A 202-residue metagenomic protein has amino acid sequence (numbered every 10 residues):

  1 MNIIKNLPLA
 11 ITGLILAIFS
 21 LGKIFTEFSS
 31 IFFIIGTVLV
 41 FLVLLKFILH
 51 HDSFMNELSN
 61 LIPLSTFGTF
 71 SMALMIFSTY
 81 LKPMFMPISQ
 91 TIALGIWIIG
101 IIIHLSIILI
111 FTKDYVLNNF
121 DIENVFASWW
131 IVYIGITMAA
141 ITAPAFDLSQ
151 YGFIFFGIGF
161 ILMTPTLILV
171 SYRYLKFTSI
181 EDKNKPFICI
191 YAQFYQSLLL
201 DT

Functional and structural regions predicted by a protein language model:
M1-L49: N-terminal signal-anchor module of multipass membrane proteins
M1-S20, D52-T79, W97, K113-I141 (+2 more regions): Juxtamembrane helix-loop boundaries in multi-pass membrane proteins
G22-S29, L81-I92, I141-F153, T202: Helix-coil boundary and interhelical linker segments in multi-pass alpha-helical membrane proteins
F28-L39, L49-G68, I92: Early transmembrane hairpin module of multi-pass membrane proteins
S29-F41, Q90-L105, Q150-P165: Structural signature of hydrophobic alpha-helical transmembrane segments
V40-N56, G100-L117, L162-Y174: Hydrophobic, membrane-facing alpha-helical anchors
T79-Y115: A generic, well-ordered mixed alpha/beta core segment in the N-terminal half of proteins
P83, A145, V170-R173, F177 (+1 more regions): Conserved helix-loop functional segments at active or binding sites
